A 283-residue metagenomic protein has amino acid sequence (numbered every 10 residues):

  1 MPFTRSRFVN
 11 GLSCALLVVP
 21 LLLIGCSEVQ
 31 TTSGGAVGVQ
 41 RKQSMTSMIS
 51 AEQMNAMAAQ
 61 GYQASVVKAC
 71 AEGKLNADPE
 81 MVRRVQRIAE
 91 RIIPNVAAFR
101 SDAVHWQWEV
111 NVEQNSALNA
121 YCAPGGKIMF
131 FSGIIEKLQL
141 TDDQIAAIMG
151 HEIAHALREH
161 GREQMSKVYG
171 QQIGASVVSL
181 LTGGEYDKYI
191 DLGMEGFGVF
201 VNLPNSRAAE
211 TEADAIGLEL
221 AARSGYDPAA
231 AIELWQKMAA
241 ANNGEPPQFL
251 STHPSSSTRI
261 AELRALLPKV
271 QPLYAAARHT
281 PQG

Functional and structural regions predicted by a protein language model:
P2-C14, L23-G283: A Zn2+-metalloprotease active-site environment signal
V19-P20: Residue-level signal for mature regions of secreted extracellular proteins and peptides
